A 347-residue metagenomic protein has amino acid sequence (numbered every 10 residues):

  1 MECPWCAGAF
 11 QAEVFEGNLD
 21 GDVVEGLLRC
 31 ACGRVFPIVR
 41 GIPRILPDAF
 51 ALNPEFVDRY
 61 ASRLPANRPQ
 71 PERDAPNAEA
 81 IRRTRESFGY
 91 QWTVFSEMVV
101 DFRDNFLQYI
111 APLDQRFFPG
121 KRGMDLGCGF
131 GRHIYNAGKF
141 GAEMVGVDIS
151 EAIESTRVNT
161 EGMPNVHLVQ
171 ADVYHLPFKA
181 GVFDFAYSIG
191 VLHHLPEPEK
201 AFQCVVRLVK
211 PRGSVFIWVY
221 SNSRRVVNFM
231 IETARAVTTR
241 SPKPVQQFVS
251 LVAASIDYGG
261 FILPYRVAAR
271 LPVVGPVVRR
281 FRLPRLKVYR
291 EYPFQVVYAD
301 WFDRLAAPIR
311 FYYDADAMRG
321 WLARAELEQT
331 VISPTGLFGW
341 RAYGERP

Functional and structural regions predicted by a protein language model:
M1-P177, F185, F311, A317 (+2 more regions): Conserved N-terminal segment of class I S-adenosyl-L-methionine
D184-P196: A short SAM/SAH-binding and catalytic strip from SAM-dependent methyltransferases
E199-P211: A short glycine-rich, Lys/Arg-flanked "PGG" loop and its adjoining helix->strand segment in the class I
S214-L251, S255-D257, V277: Conserved class I S-adenosyl-L-methionine
Y220-A236, V288-I309: Short, glycine-/aromatic-enriched active-site segment of Class I SAM-dependent methyltransferases
P242-V296: Extended, charge-rich helix/loop segments that form flexible, surface "patches" used to engage negatively charged
